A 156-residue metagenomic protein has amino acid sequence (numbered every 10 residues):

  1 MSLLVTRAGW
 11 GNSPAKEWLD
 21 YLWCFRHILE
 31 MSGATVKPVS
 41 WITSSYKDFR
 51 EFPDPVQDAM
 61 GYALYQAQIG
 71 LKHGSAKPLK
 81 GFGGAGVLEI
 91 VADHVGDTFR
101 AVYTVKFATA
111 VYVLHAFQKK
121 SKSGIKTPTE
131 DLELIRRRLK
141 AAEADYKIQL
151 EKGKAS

Functional and structural regions predicted by a protein language model:
S2-T98, F107-A108, K120-S156: Basic, Lys/Arg-enriched alpha-helical interface segments
A101-Y103: Hydrophobic/aromatic beta-strand elements that line small-molecule binding cavities or substrate pockets in beta-rich
V105-V113: Active-site beta-strand-loop-beta-strand hairpin of nuclease catalytic cores that positions key catalytic residues
